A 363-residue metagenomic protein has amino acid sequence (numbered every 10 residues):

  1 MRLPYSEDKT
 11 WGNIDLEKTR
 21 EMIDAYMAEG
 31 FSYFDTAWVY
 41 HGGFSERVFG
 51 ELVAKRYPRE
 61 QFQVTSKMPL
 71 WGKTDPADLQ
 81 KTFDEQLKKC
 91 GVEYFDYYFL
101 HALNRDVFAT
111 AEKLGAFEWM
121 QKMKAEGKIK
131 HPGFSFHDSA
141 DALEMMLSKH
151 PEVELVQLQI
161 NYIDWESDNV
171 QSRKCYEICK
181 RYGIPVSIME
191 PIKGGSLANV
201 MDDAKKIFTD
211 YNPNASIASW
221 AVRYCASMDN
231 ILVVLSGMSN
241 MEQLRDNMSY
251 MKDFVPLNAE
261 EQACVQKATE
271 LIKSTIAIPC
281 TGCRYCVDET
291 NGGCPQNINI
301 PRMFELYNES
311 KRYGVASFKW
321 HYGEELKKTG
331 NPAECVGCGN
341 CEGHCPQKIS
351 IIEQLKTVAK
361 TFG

Functional and structural regions predicted by a protein language model:
M1-F62, E93, W119, A125: N-terminal binding-site loop/beta-alpha segment at the start of enzyme catalytic domains that lines or forms
E7, I14, D24, W71-I192 (+3 more regions): Glycine/proline-rich, positively charged, aromatic-decorated active-site loop/lid region on the catalytic face
M22, F31-S32, K174-G363: Structured C-terminal cap/extension of enzyme domains
Y26, F34, F49, V64 (+10 more regions): Conserved, mostly hydrophobic/aromatic
Y33-Y40, K130-F134, Q157, V233-L235: Short catalytic-loop micro-motif centered on adjacent basic/acidic residues
Y40, R56-A77, H101: Structural motif corresponding to the early beta-alpha repeats
S45-F49, S139-E144, L244: Short, well-ordered alpha-helical microsegments
R47-Q61, F117, H150-V156, M248-F254: Short, electropositive alpha-helical surface patch
